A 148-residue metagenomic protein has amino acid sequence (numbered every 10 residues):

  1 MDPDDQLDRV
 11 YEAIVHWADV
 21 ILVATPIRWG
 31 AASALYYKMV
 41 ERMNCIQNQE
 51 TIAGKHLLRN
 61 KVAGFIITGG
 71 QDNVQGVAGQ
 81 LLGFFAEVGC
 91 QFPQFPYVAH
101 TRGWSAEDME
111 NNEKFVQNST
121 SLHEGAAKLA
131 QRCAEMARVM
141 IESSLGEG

Functional and structural regions predicted by a protein language model:
M1-Q6, W17, A86-G148: Glycine-rich phosphate/pyrophosphate-binding loop and the adjoining helix
D2-Q91: Helix-loop-strand module that forms the ligand-binding subsite of alpha/beta enzymes
